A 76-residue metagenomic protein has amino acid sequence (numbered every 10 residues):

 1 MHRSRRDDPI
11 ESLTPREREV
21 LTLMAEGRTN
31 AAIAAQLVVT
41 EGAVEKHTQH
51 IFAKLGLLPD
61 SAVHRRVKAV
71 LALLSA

Functional and structural regions predicted by a protein language model:
M1-L23: Regulatory hinge/linker segments at domain boundaries that couple sensory/effector modules to output domains
R18-A25, F52, V70: Hydrophobic residues on short alpha-helical segments
E19, S61-V63, L73: A generic structural micro-environment signature that highlights single residues at secondary-structure boundaries
A25-R28, S75: Short helix-capping/turn signature of helix-turn-helix
R28-R65: Recognition helix of helix-turn-helix DNA-binding domains
A35, V70-L74: Residues within alpha-helical segments
L58, S75-A76: Two-component histidine kinase transmitter core
